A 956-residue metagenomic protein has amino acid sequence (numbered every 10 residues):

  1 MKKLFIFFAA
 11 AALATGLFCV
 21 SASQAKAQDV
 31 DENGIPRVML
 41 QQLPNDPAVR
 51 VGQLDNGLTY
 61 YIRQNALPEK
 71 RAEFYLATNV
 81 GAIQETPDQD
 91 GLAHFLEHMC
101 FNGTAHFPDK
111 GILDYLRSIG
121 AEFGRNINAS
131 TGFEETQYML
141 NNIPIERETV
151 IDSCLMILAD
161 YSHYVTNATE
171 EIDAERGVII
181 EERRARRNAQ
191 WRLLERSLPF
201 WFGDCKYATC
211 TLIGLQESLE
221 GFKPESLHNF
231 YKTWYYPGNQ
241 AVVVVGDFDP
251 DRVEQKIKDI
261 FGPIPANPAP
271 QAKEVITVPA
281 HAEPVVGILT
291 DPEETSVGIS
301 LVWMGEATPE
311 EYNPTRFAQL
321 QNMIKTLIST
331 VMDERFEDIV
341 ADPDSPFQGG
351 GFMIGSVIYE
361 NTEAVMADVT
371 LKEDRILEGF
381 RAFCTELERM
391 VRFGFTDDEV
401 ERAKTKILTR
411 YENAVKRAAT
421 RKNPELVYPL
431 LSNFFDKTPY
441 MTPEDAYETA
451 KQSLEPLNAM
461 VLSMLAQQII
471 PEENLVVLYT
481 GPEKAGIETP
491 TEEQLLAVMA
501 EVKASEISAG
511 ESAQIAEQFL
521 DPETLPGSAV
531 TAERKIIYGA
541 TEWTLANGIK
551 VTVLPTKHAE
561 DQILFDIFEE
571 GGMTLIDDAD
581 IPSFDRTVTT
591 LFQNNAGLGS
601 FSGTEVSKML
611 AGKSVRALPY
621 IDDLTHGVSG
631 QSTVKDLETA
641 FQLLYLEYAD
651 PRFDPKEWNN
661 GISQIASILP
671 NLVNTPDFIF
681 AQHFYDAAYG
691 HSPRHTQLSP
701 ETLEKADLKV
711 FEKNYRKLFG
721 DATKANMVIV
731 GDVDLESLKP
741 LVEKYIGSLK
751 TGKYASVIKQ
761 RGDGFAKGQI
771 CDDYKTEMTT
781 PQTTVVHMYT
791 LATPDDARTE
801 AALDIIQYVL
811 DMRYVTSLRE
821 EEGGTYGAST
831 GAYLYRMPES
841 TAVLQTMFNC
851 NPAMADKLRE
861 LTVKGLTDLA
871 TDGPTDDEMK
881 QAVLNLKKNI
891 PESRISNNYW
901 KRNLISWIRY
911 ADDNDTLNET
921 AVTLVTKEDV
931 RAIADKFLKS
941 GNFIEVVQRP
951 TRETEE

Functional and structural regions predicted by a protein language model:
M1-L4: Positively charged n-region of N-terminal signal peptides that target proteins for export
F8-L17: Bacterial N-terminal signal peptides
A14, S23-A25: Cleavable N-terminal signal peptides
A25-I62, D249-K325, S329-E337, A341-S345 (+9 more regions): Proteolytic maturation boundary segments
Y61-R63, P68-E85, G91-A93, K110-D160 (+14 more regions): M16 family metallopeptidases and their MPP-like homologs
Y164, T169, R176-G177, L227-K258 (+4 more regions): Non-catalytic, conformational "gating/processing" segments within enzyme and secreted inhibitor domains
R176-R184, A189-S226, F230-P237, V243-V245 (+5 more regions): Hydrophobic, small-residue-rich alpha-helical packing segments that form membrane-like cores
